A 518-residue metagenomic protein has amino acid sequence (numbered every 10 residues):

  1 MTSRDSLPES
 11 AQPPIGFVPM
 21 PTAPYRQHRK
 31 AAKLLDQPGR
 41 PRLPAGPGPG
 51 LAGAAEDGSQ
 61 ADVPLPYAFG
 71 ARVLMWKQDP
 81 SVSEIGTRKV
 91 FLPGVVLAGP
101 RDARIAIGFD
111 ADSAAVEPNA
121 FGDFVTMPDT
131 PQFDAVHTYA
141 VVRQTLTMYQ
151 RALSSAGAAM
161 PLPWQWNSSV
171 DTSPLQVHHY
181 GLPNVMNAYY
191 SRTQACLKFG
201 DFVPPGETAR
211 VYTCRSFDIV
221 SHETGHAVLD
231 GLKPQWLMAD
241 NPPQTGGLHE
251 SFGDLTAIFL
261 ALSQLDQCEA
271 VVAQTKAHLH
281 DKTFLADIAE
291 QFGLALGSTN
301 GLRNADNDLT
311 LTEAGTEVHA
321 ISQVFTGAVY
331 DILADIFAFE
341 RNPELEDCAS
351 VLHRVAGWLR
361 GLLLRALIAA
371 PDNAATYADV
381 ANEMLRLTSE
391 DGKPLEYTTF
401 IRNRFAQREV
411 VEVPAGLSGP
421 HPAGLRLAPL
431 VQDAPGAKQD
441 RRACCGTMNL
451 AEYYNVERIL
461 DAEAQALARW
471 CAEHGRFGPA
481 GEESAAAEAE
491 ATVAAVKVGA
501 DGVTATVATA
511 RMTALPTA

Functional and structural regions predicted by a protein language model:
T2-R151, A158-S173, D230, A472-E473 (+2 more regions): Acidic/polar low-complexity interaction segments
Q132-A135, V141-V220, V228-A518: Zinc-dependent metallohydrolase catalytic domains
E223: Walker B catalytic acidic pair
